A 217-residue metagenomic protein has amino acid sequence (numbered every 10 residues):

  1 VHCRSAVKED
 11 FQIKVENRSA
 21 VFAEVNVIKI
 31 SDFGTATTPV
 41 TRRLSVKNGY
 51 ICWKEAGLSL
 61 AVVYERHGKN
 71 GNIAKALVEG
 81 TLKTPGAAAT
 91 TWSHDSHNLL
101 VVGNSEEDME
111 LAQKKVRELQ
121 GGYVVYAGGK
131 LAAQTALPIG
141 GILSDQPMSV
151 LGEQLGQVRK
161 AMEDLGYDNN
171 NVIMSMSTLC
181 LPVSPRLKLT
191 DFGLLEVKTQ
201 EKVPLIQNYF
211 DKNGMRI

Functional and structural regions predicted by a protein language model:
V1-I217: Active-site microenvironment of metallo-dependent hydrolases
